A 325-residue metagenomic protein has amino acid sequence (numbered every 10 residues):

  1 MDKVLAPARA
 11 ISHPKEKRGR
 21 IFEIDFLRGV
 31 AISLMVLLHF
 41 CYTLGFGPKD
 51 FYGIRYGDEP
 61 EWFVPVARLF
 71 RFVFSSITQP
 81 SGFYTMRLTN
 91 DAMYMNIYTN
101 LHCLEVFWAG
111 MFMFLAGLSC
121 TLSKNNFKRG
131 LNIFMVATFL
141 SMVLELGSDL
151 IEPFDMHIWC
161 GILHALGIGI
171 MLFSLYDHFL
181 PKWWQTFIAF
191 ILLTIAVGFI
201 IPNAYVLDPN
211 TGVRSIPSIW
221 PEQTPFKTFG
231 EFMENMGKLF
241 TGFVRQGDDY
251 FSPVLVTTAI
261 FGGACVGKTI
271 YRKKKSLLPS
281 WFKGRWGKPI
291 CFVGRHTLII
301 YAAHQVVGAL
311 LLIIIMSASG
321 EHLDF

Functional and structural regions predicted by a protein language model:
M1-F325: Alpha-helical transmembrane segments and their immediate juxtamembrane cytosolic regions
